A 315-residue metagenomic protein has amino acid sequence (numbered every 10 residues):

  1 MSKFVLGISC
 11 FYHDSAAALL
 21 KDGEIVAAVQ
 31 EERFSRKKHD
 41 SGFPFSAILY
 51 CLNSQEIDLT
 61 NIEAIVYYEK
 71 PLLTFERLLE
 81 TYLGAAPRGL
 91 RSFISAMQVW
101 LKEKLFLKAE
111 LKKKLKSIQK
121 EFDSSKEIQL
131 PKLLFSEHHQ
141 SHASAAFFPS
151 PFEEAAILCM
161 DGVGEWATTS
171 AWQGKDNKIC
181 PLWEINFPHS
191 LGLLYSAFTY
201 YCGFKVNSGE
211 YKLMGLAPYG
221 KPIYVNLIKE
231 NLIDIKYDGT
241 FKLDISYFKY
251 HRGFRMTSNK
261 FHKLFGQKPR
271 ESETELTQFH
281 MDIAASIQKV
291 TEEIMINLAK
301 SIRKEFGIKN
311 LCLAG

Functional and structural regions predicted by a protein language model:
M1-G315: Short acidic/glycine-rich loops and adjacent helix/strand connectors that line catalytic pockets where negatively
